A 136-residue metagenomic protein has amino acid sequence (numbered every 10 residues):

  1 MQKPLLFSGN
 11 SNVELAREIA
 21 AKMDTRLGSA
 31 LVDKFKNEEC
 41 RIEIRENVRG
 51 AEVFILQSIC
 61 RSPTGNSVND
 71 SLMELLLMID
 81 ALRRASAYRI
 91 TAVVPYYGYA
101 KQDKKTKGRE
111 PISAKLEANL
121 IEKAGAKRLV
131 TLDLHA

Functional and structural regions predicted by a protein language model:
M1-A136: PRPP-associated nucleotide enzymes
